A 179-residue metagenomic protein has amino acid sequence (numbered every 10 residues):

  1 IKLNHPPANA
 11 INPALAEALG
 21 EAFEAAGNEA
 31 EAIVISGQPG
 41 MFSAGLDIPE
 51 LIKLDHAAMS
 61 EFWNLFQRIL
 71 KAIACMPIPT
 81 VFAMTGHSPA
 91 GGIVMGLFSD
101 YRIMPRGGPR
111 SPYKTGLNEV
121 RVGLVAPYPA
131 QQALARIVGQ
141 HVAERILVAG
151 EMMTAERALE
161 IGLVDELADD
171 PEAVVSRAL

Functional and structural regions predicted by a protein language model:
I1, A18-L19, I35, D47 (+3 more regions): Terminal peptide-recognition signature
I1-Q38, A57, N64, K71 (+1 more regions): Conserved CoA-thioester-binding segment of acyl-CoA-metabolizing enzymes
P13-A14, L46, V94, P129: Generic recognition of short, well-ordered alpha-helical segments
E17, I48-T85, A130-Q132: An acidic, glycine-rich surface segment that forms the CoA-thioester-binding/catalytic face of crotonase-fold enzymes
G37-M41, R121: Short glycine-enriched loops at secondary-structure junctions
G45, W63, Q67, A90 (+1 more regions): Glycine-rich phosphate-binding loop at the start of an alpha helix
A72-L179: Crotonase-fold acyl-CoA enzyme core
